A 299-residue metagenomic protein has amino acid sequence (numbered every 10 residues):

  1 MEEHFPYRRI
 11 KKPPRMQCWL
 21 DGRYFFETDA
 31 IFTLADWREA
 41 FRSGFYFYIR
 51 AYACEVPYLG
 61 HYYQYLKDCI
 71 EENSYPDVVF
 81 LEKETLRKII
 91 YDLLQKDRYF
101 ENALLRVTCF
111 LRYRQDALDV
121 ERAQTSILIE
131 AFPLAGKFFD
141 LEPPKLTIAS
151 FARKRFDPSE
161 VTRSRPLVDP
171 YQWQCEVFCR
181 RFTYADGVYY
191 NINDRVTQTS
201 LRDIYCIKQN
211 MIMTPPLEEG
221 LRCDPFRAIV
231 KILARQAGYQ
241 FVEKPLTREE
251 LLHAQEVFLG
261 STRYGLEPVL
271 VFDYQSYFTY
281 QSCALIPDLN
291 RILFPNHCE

Functional and structural regions predicted by a protein language model:
M1-L81, T85-D92, L118-E299: Helix-start/capping segments and mature chain N-termini
K96-C109: Ordered, amphipathic secondary-structure segments that act as subunit-interaction surfaces in large macromolecular
C109, Y113-Q115, V120-E121: Long amphipathic N-terminal alpha/beta scaffold segment
